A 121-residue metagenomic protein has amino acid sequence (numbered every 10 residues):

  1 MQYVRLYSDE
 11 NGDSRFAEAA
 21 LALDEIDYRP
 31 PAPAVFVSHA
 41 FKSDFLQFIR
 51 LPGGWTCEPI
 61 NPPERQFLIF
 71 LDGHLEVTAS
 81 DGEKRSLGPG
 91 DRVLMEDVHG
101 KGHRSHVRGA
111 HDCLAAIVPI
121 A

Functional and structural regions predicted by a protein language model:
M1-S8: Short acidic, Pro/Gly- and aromatic-enriched capping/linker segments at domain boundaries
E10-P59, C113-A121: A short glycine-rich, His/Asp/Glu-containing loop-to-beta-strand
L21, S80-D97: Short acidic-glycine-tyrosine-enriched beta hairpin
E25-D27, K101-V107: Short, Lys/Arg- and Gly-enriched loop/turn segments at beta-strand edges
W55-C57, E76, R92-V93, H99-R104: Histidine-centered metal-chelating micro-motifs
P59-N61, V107-R108: Exposed beta-sheet edge/beta-hairpin loop segments within beta-rich domains
I60-N61, F67-G88: A short beta-strand-loop-beta hairpin characteristic of the jelly-roll/cupin
R92-V98, R108-A121: A short hydrophobic beta-strand segment most commonly corresponding to one strand of the jelly-roll/cupin
